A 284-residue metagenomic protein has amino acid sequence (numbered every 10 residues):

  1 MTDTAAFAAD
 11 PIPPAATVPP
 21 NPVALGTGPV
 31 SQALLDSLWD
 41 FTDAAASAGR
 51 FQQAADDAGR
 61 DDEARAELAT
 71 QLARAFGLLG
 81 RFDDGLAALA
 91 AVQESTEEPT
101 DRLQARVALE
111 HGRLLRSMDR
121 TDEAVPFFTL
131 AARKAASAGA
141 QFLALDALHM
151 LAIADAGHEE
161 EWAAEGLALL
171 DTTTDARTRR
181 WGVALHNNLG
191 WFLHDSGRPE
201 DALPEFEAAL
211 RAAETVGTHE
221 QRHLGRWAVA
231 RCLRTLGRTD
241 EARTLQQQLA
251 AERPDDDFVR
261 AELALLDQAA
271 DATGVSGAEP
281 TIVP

Functional and structural regions predicted by a protein language model:
T2, F7, A16-G59, E63 (+1 more regions): N-terminal leader/linker segments that initiate helical-solenoid repeat arrays
Q32-D40, E67-G80, L103-D119, L143-G157 (+3 more regions): Tandem amphipathic alpha-helical repeat scaffolds
D43, A64, P99-R106, L143 (+3 more regions): Structural signature of alpha-solenoid helical repeat junctions
A55-D56, A90-E97, T129-A136, A164-D175 (+2 more regions): Amphipathic alpha-helical segments of tetratricopeptide repeats
I153-G225: Solenoidal tandem-repeat scaffolds enriched in leucines and small polar residues
R253-P284: Terminal, low-structured helical/coil segments at or just beyond the last alpha-helical repeat
